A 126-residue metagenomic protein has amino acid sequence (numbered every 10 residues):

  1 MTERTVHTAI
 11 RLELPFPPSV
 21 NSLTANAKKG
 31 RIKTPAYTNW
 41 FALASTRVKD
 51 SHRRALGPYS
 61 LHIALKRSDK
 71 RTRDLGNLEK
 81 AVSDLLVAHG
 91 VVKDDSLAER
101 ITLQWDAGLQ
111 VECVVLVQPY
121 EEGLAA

Functional and structural regions predicted by a protein language model:
M1-A126: Acidic, proline/glycine-enriched N-terminal capping motif
